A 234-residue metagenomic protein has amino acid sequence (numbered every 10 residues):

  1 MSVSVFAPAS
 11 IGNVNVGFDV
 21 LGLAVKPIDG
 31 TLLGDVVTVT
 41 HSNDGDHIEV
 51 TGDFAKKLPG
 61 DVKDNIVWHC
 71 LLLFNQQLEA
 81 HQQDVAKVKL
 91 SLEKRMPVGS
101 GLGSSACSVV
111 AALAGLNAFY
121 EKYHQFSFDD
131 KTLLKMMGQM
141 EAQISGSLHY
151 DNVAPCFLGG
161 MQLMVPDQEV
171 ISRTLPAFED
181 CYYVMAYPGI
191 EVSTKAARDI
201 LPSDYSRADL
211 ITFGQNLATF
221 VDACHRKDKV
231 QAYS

Functional and structural regions predicted by a protein language model:
M1-S100, A114, A118-F128, G159: ATP-binding N-lobe of GHMP and related small-molecule kinases
V20, A106, N152-V153: Generic detector of well-ordered alpha-helical packing
P27-T31, D35, D46, N75 (+8 more regions): Functionally constrained cores in energy, signaling, and assembly domains
K63-I66, S108-V109, N216: Catalytic-loop motifs flanking and including active-site residues across diverse enzymes
R95-A111, L116-N117, D130-S147: Glycine/small-residue-rich loop that forms an oxyanion/phosphate-binding "nest" at active or ligand-binding sites
F126-S234: ATP-dependent small-molecule kinase catalytic core of the GHMP/sugar-kinase superfamily and closely related
